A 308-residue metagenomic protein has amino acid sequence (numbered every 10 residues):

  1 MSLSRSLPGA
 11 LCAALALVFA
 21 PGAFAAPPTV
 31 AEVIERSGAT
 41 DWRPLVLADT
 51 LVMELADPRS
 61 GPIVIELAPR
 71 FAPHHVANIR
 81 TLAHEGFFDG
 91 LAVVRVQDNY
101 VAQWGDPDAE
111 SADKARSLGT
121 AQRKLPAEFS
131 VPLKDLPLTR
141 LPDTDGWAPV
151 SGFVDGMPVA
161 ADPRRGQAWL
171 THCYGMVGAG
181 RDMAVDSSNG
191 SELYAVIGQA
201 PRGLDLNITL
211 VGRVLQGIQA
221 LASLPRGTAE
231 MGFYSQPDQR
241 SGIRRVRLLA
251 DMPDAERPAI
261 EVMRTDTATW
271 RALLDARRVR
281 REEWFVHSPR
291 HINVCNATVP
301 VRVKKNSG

Functional and structural regions predicted by a protein language model:
M1-L11: Bacterial N-terminal signal peptides that target proteins for export
A20-P21: N-terminal signal peptide c-region/cleavage motif recognized by signal peptidases
F24-G308: Cyclophilin-like peptidyl-prolyl cis-trans isomerases
